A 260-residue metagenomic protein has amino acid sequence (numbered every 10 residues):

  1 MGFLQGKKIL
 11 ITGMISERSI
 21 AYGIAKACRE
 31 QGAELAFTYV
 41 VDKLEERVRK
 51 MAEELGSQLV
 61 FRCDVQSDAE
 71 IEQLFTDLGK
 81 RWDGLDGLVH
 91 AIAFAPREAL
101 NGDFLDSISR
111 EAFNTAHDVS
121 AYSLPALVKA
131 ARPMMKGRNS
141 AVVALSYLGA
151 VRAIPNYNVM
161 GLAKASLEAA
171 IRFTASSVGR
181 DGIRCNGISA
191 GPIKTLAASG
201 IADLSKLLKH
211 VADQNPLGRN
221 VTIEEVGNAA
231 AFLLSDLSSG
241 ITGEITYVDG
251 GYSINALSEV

Functional and structural regions predicted by a protein language model:
M1-T115, G200: Short-chain dehydrogenase/reductase
G13-I20, A93-R132, K136-R180, P192-K194 (+2 more regions): Catalytic loop of short-chain dehydrogenase/reductase
A21, F75, V128, I171-R172 (+2 more regions): Short-chain dehydrogenase/reductase
R49-K50, V159, R180, A190-N215 (+1 more regions): A glycine/serine/threonine-rich, flexible loop-to-helix segment that serves as the NAD(P) cofactor-binding "lid"
G179, R184, I241-G243: Short, small/polar-rich loop/turn modules that mediate ligand/substrate recognition or access, typified
R184-K194, L234, Y247-D249: Conserved SDR Rossmann-fold cofactor-binding beta-strand/turn motif
N215-V226, L237: A conserved structural motif in NAD(P)-dependent oxidoreductases
A231, T242-V260: Short C-terminal tail/terminal secondary-structure segment of NAD(P)H-dependent dehydrogenase/reductase domains
